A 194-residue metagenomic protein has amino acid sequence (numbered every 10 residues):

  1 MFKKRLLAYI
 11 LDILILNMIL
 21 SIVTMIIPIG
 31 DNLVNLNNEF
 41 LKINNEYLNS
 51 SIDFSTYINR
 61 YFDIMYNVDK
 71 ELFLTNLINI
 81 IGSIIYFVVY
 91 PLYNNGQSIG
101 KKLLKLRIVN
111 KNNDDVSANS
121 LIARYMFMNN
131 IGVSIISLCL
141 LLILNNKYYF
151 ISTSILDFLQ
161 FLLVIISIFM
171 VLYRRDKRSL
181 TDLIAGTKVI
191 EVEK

Functional and structural regions predicted by a protein language model:
M1-Y148, S154-K194: Short, small/hydrophobic-residue-rich motifs at membrane-helix boundaries and re-entrant hairpins of integral membrane
